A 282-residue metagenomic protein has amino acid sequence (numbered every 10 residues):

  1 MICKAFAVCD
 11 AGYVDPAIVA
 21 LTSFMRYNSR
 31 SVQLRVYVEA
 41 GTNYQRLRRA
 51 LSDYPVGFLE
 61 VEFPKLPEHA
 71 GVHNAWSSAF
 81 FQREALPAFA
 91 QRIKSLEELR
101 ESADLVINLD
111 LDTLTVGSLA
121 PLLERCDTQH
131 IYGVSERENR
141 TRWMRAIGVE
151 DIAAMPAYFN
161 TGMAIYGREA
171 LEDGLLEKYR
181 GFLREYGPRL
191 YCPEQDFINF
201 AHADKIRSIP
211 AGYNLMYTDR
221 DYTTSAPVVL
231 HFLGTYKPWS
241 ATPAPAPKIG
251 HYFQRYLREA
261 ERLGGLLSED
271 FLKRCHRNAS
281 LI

Functional and structural regions predicted by a protein language model:
M1-C9, P16-V19, V36, Y166-I282: A glycosyltransferase accessory/donor-loop signature
S23-S31: Short, acidic, metal-binding catalytic loop of nucleotide-sugar glycosyltransferases
Q33-E39, G133-S135: Short internal beta-strands
A40-L47: Short, charged/polar "capping" segments at the starts of alpha-helices and the immediately preceding loops
L47, L51-L99: Active-site-proximal specificity loops/subdomain of glycosyltransferases
E60, R83-T141: GT-A fold catalytic core of metal-dependent nucleotide-sugar glycosyltransferases, centered on the diacidic
F89, I93, T161, Y191-D196: Conserved glycosyltransferase catalytic-site signature
L119-F182: Conserved catalytic core of nucleotide-sugar-dependent glycosyltransferases
